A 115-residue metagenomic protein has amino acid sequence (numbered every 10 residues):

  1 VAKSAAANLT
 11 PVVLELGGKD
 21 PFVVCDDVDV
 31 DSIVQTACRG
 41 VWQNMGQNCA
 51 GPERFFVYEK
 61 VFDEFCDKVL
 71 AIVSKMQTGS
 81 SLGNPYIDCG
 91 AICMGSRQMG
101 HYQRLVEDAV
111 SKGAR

Functional and structural regions predicted by a protein language model:
V1-R115: ALDH superfamily catalytic-core signature
